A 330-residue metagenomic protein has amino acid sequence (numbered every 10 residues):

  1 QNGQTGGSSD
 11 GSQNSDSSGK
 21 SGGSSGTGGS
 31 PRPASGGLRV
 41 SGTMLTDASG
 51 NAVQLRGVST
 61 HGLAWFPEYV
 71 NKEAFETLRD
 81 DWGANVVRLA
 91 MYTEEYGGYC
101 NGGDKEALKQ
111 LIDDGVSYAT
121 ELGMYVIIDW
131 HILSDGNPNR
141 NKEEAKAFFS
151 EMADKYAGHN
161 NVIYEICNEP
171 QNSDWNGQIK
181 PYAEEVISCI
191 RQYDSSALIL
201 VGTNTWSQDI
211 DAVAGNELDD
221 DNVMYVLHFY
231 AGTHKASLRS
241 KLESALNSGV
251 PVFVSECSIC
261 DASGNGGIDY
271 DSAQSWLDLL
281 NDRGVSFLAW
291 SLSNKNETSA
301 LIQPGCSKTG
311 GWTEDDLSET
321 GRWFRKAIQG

Functional and structural regions predicted by a protein language model:
G3-S12, G19-V86, G102, R322-G330: N-terminal carbohydrate-binding accessory modules
S8, D16, K20-G22, V53 (+4 more regions): A ubiquitous, low-specificity "background" feature that marks scattered single residues across proteins without
R32, G136-P138: Membrane-targeting and insertion segments and their boundary/processing signals
G37-L38, G62, P67, Y125 (+4 more regions): Extracellular glycoside hydrolase catalytic/binding regions
D47, D129, E256: Acidic active-site catalytic centers that drive phospho-/nucleotidyl reactions and related ester hydrolyses
S59, M91-T93, W130-I132, N168 (+1 more regions): A mature extracytoplasmic/lumenal domain signature
N71-D135, K142-A147, E151, K155 (+2 more regions): Aromatic-lined substrate-binding rim segments of carbohydrate-active enzymes
